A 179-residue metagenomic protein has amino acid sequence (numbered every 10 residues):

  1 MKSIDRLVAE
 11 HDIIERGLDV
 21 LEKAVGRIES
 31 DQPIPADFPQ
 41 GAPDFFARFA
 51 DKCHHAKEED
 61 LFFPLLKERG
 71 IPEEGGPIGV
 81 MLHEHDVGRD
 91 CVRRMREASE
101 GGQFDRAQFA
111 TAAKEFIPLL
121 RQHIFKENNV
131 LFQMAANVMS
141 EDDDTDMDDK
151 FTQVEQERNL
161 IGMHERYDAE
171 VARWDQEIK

Functional and structural regions predicted by a protein language model:
M1-K179: Small-residue-biased structural context
